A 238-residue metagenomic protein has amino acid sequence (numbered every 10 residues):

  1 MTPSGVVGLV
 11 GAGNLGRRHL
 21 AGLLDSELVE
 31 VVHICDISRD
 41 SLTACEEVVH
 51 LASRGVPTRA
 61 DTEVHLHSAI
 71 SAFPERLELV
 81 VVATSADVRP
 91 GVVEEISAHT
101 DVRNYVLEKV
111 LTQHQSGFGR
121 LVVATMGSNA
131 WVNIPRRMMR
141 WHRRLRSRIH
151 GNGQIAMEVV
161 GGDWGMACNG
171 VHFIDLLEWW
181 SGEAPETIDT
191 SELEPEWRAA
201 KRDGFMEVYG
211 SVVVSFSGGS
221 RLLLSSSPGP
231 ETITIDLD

Functional and structural regions predicted by a protein language model:
M1-G55: N-terminal Rossmann-like dinucleotide-binding module
G13-L15, S85-V88, V110-T112, R136-M138 (+1 more regions): Short beta->alpha connector loops
H19, T58-V106, V110-A124: Beta-loop-alpha module in the N-terminal Rossmann-like domain of NAD(P)-dependent dehydrogenases, especially those
A21, E94, R143, I174-E178: Active-site phosphate/pyrophosphate- and oxyanion-stabilizing loops and adjacent acidic/basic residues in soluble
S26, H99, G127: Acidic-histidine catalytic/liganding microenvironments
A44-G55, R120-V123, I174-W180: Short, aromatic/basic amphipathic alpha-helical patches
I70-S71, L79-V82, V106-L107, L111-I174: A contiguous active-site-proximal alpha/beta segment in oxidoreductase catalytic domains
M157-T232: Rossmann-like dinucleotide-binding domain that binds NAD(P)(H)
